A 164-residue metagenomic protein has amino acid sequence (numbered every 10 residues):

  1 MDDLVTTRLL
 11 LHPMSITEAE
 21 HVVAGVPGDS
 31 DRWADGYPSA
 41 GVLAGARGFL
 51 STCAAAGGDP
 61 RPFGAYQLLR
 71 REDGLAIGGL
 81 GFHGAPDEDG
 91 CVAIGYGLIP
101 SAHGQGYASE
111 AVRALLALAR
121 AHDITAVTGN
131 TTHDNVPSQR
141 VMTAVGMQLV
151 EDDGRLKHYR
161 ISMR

Functional and structural regions predicted by a protein language model:
M1-A93, G97-S101, A114-I124, T132-D134 (+1 more regions): GNAT-family acyltransferases
G106-S109: Glycine-rich acyl-CoA binding loop
G129-Q139: Conserved beta-strand-loop-alpha-helix junction that forms the acyl-donor binding cleft
M142: Conserved active-site tyrosine of GNAT-family acetyltransferases
